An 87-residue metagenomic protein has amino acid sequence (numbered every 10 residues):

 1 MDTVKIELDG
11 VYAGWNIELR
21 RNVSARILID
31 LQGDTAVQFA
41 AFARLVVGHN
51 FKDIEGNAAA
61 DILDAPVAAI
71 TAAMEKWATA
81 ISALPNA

Functional and structural regions predicted by a protein language model:
M1-D9: Short acidic, Pro/Gly- and aromatic-enriched capping/linker segments at domain boundaries
V11-A87: Short, surface-exposed, charged amphipathic helix/loop patches that serve as local interaction elements
